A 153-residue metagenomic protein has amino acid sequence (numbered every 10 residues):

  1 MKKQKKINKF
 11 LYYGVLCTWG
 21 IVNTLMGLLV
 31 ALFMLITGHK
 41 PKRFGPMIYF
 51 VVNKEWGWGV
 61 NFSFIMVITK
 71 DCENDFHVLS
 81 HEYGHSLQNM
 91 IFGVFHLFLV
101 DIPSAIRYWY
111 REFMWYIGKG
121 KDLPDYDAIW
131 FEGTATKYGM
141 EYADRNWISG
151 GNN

Functional and structural regions predicted by a protein language model:
K2-R43, M47-W56, L97-N153: Metalloprotease/metallohydrolase-associated module, dominated by Zn2+-dependent proteases
K9, N74-D75, I91-V94: Membrane-helix interface segments
P46-E73: Active-site scaffold of zinc-dependent metalloenzymes
F62, L79-Y83, W130: Alpha-helical architecture
C72-Q88: Short alpha-helix carrying the canonical HExxH Zn2+-binding catalytic motif
Y83-I102: Catalytic Zn2+-binding segment of zinc metalloproteases
